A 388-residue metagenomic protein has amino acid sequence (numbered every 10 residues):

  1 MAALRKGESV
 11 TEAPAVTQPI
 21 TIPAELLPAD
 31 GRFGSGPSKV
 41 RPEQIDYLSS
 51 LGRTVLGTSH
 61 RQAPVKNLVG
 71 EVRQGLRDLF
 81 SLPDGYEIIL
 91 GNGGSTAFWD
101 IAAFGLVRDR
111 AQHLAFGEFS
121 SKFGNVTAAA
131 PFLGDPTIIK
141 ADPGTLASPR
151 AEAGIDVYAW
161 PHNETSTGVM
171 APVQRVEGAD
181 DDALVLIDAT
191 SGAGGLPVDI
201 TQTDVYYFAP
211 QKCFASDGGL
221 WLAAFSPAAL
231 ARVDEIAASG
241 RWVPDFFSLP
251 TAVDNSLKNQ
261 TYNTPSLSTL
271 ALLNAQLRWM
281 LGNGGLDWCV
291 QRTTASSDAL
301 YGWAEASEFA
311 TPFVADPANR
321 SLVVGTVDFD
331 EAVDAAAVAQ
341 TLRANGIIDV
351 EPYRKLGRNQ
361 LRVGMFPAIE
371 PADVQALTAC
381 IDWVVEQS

Functional and structural regions predicted by a protein language model:
A3-G7, T11-P14, E25, D30 (+2 more regions): PLP-dependent enzyme catalytic core of the Aspartate aminotransferase-like
K6-G7, T11-S59: N-terminal "arm"/small-domain region of PLP-dependent enzymes with the aminotransferase-like
K39, Q211-Y301: Active-site C-terminal subdomain of aminotransferase-like
G52-I101, E118, K122-V126: Conserved N-terminal alpha-helix of the aminotransferase class I/II PLP-enzyme fold
G105-S121: Conserved PLP-anchoring active-site segment centered on the Schiff-base-forming lysine
A141-G194, V205: Active-site phosphate-binding strand-loop segment of PLP-dependent enzymes
I200-Q211, W221: Conserved active-site segment immediately N-terminal to the catalytic lysine that forms the internal aldimine
T311-L342: Conserved PLP-binding catalytic core of the aspartate aminotransferase-like
